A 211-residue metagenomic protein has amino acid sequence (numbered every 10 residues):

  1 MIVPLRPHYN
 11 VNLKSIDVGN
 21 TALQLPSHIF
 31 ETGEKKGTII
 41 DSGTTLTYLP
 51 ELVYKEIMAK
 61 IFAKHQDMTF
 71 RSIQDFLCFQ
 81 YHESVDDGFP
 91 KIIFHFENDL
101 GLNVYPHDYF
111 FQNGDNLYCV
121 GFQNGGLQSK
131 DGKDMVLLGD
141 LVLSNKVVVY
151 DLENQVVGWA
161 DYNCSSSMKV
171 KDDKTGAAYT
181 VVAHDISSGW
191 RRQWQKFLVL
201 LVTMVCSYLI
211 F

Functional and structural regions predicted by a protein language model:
M1-F211: C-terminal catalytic lobe of pepsin-like aspartyl proteases
